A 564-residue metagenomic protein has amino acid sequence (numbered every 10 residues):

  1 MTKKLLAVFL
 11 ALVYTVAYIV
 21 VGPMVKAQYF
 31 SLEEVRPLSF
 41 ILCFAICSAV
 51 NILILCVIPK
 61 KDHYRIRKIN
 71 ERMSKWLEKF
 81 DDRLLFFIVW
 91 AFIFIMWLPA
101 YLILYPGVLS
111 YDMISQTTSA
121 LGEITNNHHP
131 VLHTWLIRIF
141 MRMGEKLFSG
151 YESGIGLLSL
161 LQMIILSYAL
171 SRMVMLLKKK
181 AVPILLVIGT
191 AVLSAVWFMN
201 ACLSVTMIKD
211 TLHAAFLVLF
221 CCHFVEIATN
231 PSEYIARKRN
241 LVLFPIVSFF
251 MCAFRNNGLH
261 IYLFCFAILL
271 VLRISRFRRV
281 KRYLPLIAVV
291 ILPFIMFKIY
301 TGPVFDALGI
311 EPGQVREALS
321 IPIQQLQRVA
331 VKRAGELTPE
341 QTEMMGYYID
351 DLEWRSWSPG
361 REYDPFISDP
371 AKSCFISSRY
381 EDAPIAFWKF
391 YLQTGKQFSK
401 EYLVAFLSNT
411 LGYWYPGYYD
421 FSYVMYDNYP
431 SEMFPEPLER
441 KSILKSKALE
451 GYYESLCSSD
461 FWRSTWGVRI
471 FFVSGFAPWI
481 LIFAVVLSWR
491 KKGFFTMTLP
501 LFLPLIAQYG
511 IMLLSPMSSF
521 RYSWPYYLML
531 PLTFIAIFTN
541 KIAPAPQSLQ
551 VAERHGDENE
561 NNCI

Functional and structural regions predicted by a protein language model:
M1-Y14, L32-W97, K541-S548, N562-I564: Start-transfer (signal-anchor) and selected internal transmembrane alpha helices of multi-pass inner/ER membrane
L32-E33, L102, V131, Y151-S159 (+3 more regions): Aromatic- and kink-enriched transmembrane "portal" helix at the membrane-lumen/periplasm boundary that abuts
L104-Q116, I124-F140, G144-S153, P525: Extracytoplasmic catalytic/substrate-binding loops of multi-pass membrane glycan-assembly enzymes
S153-L157, V404, S408-L501: Membrane-interface anchor segments at the N-terminal boundary of transmembrane helices in multi-pass membrane enzymes
L157-K180, L219: Transmembrane-helix motifs of polytopic, lipid-linked glycan transferases
L212-S232, S248, C265-F266, L530-T533: Specific aromatic-rich, kink-prone transmembrane helix
N240-R255, F266-A267, A288-F294: Membrane-interface alpha helices of multi-pass inner-membrane proteins
A307-K447: Membrane-proximal stem/loop segments at transmembrane-domain junctions that anchor or position
